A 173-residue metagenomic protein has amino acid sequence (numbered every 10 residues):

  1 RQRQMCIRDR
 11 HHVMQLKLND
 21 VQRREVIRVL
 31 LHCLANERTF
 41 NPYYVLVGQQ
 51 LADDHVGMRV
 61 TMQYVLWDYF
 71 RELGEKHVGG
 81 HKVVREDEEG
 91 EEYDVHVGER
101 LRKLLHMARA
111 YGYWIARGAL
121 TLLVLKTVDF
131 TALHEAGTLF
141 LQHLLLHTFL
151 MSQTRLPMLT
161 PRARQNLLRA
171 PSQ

Functional and structural regions predicted by a protein language model:
Q2-I7: Short, small-residue-biased leader/transition segments that mark boundaries at the very start of proteins
H11-Y43, R102, H106-G112: C-terminal, well-structured subdomains that either form a transmembrane helix-short loop-helix hairpin in multi-pass
Y44-V47, L51, V56-Q173: Alpha-helical bundle/repeat cores within regulatory domains of eukaryotic proteins
